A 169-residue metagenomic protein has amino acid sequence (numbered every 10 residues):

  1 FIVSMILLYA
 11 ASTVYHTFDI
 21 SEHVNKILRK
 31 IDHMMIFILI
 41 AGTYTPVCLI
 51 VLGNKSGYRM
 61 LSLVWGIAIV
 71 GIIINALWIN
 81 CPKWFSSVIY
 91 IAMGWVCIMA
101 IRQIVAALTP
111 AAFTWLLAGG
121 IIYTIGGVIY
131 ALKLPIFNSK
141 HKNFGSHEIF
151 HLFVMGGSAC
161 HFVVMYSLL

Functional and structural regions predicted by a protein language model:
F1-L169: Multi-pass alpha-helical transmembrane bundles in non-GPCR membrane proteins that perform intramembrane catalysis
